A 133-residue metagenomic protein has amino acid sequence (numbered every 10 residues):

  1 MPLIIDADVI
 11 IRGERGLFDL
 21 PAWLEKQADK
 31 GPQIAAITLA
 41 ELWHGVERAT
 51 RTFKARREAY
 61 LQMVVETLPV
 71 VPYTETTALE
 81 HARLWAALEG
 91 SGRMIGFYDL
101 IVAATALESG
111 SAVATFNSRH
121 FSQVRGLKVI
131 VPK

Functional and structural regions predicted by a protein language model:
M1, A103, L107-K133: Acidic, PIN/NYN-like endoribonuclease modules and their adjacent C-terminal/linker elements
M1-A35, V46-M63, K133: Short, well-structured N-terminal submotif of metal-dependent ribonuclease cores
D8, A59, L100-I101, K128: Active-site phosphate/pyrophosphate-handling residues
V9-I10, T38, T77, V102 (+1 more regions): Alpha-helix capping/helix-boundary segments
A28, E66, V124-R125: Short, structured coil segments at secondary-structure junctions
A35-I37, Y73-E75, F116, I130-P132: Conserved beta-strand termini and adjacent loop/short-helix elements that scaffold enzyme active sites in alpha/beta
H44-E47, P69-F116: Active-site neighborhoods of divalent-metal-dependent phosphate/nucleic-acid chemistry enzymes
